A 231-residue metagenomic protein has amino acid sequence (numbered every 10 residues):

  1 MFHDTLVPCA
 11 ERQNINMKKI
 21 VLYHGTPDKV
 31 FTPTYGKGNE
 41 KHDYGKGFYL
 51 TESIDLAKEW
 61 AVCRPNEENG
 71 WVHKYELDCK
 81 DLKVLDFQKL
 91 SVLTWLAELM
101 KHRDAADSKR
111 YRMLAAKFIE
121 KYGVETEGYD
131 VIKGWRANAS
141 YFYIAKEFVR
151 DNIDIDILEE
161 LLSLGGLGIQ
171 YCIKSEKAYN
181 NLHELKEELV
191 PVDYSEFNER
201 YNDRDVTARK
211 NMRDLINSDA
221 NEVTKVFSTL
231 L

Functional and structural regions predicted by a protein language model:
F2, L6, E11-K18, H42 (+2 more regions): Conserved NAD+-utilizing ADP-ribose enzyme module
C9, M17-K41: Short aromatic-glycine-(Arg/Gly/Cys) micro-motifs in beta-strand/loop hairpins
L22-G25, W71-Y75: A short beta-strand micro-motif
T26-P27, F48, I54, L77-D81: Short, flexible loop/turn elements at secondary-structure junctions
T34, N39, F48, S175-K177: Solvent-exposed, flexible loop/coil residues
N39-R64: Extended catalytic/binding region for NAD+/ADP-ribose chemistry, centered on the ART fold
E52-D55, G70, S140: Short, well-structured alpha-helical interface segments that form or flank functional binding sites
